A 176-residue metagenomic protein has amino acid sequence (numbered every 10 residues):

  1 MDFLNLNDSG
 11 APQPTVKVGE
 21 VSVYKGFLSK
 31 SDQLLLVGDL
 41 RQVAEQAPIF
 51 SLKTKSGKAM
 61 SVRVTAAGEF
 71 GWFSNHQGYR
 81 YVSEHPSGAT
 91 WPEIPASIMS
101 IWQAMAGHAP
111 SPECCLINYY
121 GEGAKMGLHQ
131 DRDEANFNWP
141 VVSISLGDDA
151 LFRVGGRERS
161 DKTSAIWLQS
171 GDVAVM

Functional and structural regions predicted by a protein language model:
M1-M176: Non-heme Fe(II) oxygenase metal-center motifs and adjacent flexible, charged/small-residue loops
